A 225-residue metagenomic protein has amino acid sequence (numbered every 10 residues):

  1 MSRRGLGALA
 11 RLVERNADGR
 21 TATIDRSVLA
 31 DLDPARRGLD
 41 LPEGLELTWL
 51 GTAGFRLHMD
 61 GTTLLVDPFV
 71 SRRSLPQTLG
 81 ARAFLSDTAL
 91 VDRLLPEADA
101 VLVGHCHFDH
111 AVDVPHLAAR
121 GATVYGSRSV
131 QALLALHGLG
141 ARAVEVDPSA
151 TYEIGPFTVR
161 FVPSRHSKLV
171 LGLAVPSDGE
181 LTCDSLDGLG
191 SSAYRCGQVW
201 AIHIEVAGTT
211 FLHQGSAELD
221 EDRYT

Functional and structural regions predicted by a protein language model:
E14-D40, T123-V130, L134, L181: Short, basic/low-complexity N-terminal boundary segments at the transition from targeting/disordered tails
A30-L39, M59-V103, P115-H116, L169-D187 (+1 more regions): Pre-active-site segment of Zn-dependent metallo-hydrolases
P42-G44, S185-S192: Short, P/G- and charge-enriched loop/turn segments at secondary-structure junctions
E46-W49, L64-D67, T158-S164, T210-A217: Active-site-proximal beta-strand elements of phosphoester/diester hydrolases
G51-A53, C106-D109, A217-D220: Short beta->alpha connector loops
L57-D60, I154-G155, H203-A207: Active-site beta-strand termini and strand-to-loop segments that position acidic
T88-E153, F157-A174: Active-site HxH/HxHxD metal-binding segment of metal-dependent hydrolases
G188-T225: Active-site-proximal loop/helix segments of hydrolase catalytic cores
